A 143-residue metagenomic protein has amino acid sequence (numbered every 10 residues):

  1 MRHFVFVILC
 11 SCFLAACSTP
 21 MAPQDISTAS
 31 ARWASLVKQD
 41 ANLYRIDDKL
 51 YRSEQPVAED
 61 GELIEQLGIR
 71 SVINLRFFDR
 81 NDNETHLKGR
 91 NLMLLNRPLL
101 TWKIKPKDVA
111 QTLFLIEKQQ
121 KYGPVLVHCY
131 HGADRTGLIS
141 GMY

Functional and structural regions predicted by a protein language model:
M1-F4: Positively charged n-region of N-terminal signal peptides that target proteins for export
F6-L14: Hydrophobic helical h-region of N-terminal Sec-dependent signal peptides in bacterial secretory/periplasmic proteins
F13, C17-L126, L138-Y143: Cys-dependent protein tyrosine phosphatase-like superfamily
C129: Short cysteine clusters
